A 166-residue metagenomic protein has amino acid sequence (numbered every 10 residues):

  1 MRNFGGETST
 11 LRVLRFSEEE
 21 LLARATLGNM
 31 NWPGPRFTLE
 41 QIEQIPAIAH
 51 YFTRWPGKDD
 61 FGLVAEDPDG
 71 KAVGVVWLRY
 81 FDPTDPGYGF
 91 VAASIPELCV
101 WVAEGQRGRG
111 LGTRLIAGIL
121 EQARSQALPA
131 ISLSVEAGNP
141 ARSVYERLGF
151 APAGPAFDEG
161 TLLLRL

Functional and structural regions predicted by a protein language model:
T8-R24: A short beta-loop-alpha structural element at the N-terminal edge of CoA-dependent acyl/N-acetyltransferase catalytic
T26, L39-G62, D67: Active-site rim helix/loop that mediates acceptor-substrate recognition in acyltransferases
E66, E97-G108, V135: A short, internal acetyl-CoA/4′-phosphopantetheine-binding micro-motif in the GNAT/acyltransferase core
E66-C99: Conserved acyl-donor/pantetheine-binding loop and adjacent beta-alpha core of acyl/acetyltransferases and related
G108-S125, E146-R147: Conserved acetyl-CoA-binding loop-helix of GNAT-fold acetyltransferases
G112, I116, E136-A141, F157-L164: Short glycine/proline-centered loop/turn elements that form peptide/ligand docking sites
A123-E136: Conserved GNAT acetyl-CoA-binding A-motif
E146-A156: Conserved acetyl-CoA-binding loop of GNAT-fold acetyltransferases
